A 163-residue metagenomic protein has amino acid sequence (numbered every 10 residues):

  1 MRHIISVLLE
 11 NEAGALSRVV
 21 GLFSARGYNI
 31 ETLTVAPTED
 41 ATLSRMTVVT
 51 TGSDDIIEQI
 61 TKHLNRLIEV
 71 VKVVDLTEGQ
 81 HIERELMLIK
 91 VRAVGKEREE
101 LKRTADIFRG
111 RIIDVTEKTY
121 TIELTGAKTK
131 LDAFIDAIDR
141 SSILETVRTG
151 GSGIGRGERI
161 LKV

Functional and structural regions predicted by a protein language model:
M1-R45, V49-V163: Long, contiguous binding/interaction regions
